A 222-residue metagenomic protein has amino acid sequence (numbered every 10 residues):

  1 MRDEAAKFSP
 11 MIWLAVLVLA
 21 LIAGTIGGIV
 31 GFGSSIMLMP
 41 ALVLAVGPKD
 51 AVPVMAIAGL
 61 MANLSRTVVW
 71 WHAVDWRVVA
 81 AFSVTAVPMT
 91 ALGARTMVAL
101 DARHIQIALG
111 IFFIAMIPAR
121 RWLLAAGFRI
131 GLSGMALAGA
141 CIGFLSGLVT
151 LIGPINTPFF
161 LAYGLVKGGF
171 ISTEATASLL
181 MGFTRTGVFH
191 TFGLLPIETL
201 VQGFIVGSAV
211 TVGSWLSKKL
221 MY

Functional and structural regions predicted by a protein language model:
R2-V18: Membrane-interfacial amphipathic/re-entrant helices at transmembrane-helix boundaries
I12-A15, I130-M135: Juxtamembrane cytosolic amphipathic helices that cap and anchor the N-termini of specific transmembrane helices
W13-A81, G139, G143, L151-S214 (+1 more regions): Small-residue-rich hydrophobic segments that form or flank transmembrane alpha-helices in multi-pass membrane proteins
L14, V54, H104-I111: Alpha-helical transmembrane segments
P48, F82-A94: Specific transmembrane alpha-helical segments of multi-pass solute transporters/efflux pumps, especially DMT/EamA
N63-W71, A94, A99, A108-S133 (+1 more regions): Transmembrane helix exit motif
D75-R77, H104, I130-S133, V166: Membrane-helix interface segments
A91, R95, P118, F144-G147 (+1 more regions): Mid-bilayer segments of alpha-helical transmembrane spans in multi-pass integral membrane proteins that mediate
